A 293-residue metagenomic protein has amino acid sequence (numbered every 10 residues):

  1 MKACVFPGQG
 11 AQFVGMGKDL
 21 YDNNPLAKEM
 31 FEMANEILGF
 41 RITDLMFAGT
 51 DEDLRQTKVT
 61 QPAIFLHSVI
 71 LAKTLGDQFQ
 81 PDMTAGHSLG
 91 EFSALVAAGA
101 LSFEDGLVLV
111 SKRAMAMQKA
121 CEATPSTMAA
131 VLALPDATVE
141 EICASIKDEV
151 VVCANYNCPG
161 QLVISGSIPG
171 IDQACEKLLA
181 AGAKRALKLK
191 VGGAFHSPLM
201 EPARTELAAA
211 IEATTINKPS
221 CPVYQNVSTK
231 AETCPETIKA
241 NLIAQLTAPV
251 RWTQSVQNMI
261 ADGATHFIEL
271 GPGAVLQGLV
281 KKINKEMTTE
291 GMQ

Functional and structural regions predicted by a protein language model:
M1-V139, L189, H266-Q293: FabD-like malonyl-/acyl-CoA
Q9-A11, L38, A98-T247: Alpha/beta catalytic cores of group-transfer enzymes, especially the acyltransferase/condensing modules of polyketide
P62-S68, Q245-W252: A short, flexible low-complexity segment enriched in Lys/Arg and Gly/Pro that occurs in N-terminal basic tails
G76, L179, I260-A261: Non-catalytic positions within long, well-ordered alpha-helices that form the structural scaffold/packing of enzyme
D82, E149, K184, T265-H266: Short acidic/polar active-site loop segments enriched in Thr and Asp
P249-A264: A short, acidic, amphipathic alpha-helical segment used as a generic capping/interface helix at domain edges
